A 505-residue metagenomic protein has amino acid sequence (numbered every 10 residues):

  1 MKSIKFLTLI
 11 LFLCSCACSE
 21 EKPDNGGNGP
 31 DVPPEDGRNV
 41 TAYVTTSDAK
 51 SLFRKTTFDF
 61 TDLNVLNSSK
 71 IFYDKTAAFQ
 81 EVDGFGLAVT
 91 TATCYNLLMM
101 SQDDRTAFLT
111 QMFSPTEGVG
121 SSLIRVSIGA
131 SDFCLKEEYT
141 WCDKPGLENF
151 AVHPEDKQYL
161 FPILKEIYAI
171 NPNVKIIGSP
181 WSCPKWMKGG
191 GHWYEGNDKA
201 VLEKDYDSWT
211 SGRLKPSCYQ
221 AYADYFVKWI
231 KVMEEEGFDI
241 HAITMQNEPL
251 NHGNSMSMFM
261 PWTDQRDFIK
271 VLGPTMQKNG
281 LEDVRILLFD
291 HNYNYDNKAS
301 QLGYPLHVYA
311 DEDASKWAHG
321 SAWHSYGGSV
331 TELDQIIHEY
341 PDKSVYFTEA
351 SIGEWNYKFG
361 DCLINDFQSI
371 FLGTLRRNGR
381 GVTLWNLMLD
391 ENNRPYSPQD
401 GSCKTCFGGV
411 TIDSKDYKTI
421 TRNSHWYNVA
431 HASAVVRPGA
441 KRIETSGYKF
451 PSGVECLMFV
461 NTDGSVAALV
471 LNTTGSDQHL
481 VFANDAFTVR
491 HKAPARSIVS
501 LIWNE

Functional and structural regions predicted by a protein language model:
K2-L9: Sec-dependent signal peptide recognition, specifically the positively charged N-region followed immediately by
L11-S15, D400-C403: Mature extracytoplasmic/luminal segments of secretory-pathway proteins
C14-D36: Bacterial Sec-dependent N-terminal signal peptides
V32-T56, T61-S69, I176-G178, A223-H241 (+1 more regions): Substrate-binding and catalytic surfaces of secreted/luminal carbohydrate-active proteins
L52-I240, R266, K270: N-terminal catalytic cores of secreted or lumenal carbohydrate-active enzymes
A88, S127, Q246, H324 (+1 more regions): Conserved residues at the C-terminal ends of beta-strands
T90, T244, T348: Ser/Thr-centric signal marking residues that sit in or immediately flank functional binding/regulatory motifs
